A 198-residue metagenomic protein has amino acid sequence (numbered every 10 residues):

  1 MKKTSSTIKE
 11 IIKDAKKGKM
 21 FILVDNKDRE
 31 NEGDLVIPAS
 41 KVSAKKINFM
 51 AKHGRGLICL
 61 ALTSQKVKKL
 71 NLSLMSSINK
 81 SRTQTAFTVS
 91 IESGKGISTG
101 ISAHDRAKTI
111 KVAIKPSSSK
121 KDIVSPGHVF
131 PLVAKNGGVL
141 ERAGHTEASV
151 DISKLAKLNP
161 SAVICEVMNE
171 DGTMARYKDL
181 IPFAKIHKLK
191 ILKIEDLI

Functional and structural regions predicted by a protein language model:
M1-I198: Catalytic domains of riboflavin
